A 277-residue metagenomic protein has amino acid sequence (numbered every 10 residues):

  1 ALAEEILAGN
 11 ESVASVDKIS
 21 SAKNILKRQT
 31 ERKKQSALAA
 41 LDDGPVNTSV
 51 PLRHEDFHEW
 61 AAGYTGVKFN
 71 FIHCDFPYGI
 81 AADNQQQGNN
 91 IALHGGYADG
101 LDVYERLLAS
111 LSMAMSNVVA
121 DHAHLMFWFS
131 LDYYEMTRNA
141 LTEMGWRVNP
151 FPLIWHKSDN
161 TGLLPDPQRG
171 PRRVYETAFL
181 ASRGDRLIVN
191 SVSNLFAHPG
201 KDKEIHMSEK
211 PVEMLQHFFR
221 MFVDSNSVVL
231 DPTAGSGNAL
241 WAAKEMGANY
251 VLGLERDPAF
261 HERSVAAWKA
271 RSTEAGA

Functional and structural regions predicted by a protein language model:
A1-E55, A277: Amphipathic alpha-helical oligomerization/scaffolding segments
A1-N10, M144, S236, M246 (+1 more regions): The DNA-recognition helices of helix-turn-helix-type DNA-binding domains
S15, D132, K269-A277: Class I S-adenosyl-L-methionine-dependent methyltransferase module
A39, H58-A61, M115, T273-A277: Polar low-complexity intrinsically disordered regions
P51-G253, A259-H261: Core catalytic lobe of class I
S264-V265: Conserved SAM-binding loop
